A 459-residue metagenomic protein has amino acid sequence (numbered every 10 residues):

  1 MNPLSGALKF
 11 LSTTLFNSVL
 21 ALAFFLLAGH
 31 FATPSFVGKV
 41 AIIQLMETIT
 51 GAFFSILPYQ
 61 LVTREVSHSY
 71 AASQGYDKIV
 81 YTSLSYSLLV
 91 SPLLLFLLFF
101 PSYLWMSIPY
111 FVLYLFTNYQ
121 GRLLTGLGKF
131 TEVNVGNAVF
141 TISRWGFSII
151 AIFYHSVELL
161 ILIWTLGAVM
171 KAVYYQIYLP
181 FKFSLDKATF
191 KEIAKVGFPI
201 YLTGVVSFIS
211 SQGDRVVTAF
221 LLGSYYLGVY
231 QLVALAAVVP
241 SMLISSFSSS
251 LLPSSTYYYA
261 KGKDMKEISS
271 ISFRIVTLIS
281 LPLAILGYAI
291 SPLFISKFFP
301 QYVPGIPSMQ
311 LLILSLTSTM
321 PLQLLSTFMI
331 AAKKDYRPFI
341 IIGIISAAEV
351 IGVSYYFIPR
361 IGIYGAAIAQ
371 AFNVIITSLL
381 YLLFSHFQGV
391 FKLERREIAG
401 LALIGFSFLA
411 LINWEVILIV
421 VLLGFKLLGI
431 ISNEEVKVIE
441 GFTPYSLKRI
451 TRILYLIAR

Functional and structural regions predicted by a protein language model:
N2-Y59, R144, F198-Y225, L235 (+1 more regions): Signature of the first transmembrane helix
P3, T131, V135-A138, V157-W164 (+6 more regions): Interhelical loop/hinge segments that connect adjacent transmembrane helices in multipass membrane
L4, A41, V66, A71-L88 (+7 more regions): Interfacial transmembrane-helix starts/ends
L4, E65-H68, L113-V139, I313-I344: Membrane-interface junctions at transmembrane-helix termini in multi-pass inner-membrane proteins
F25-L26, G51-A71, V233, A237-V276 (+2 more regions): Helix-loop junctions and terminal segments of transmembrane helices in multi-pass membrane transport/translocation
F99-F111, G287-T317, Y364: Interfacial segments at transmembrane-helix termini and the short loops linking adjacent helices
N134-P180, I344-E349, I363-F384, V416 (+2 more regions): Hydrophobic alpha-helical transmembrane segments
I412-R459: Membrane-proximal transmembrane or re-entrant/amphipathic helices at the cytosolic face
